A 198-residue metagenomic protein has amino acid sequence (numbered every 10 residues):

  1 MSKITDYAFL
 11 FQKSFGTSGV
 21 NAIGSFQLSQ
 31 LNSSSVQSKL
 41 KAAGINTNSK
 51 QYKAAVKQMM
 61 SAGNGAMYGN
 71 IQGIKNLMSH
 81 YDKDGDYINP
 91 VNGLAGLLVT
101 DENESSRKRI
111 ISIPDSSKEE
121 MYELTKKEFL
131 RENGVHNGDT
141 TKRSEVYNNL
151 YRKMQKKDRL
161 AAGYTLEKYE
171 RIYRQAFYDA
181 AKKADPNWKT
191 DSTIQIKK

Functional and structural regions predicted by a protein language model:
M1-K198: Type III/flagellar secretion export determinants
